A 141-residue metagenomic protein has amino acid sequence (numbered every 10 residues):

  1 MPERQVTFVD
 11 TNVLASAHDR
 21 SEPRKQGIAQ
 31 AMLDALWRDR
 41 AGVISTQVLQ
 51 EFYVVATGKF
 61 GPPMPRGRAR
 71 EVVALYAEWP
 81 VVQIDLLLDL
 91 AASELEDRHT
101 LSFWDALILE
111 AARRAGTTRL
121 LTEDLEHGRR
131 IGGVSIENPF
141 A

Functional and structural regions predicted by a protein language model:
M1-I44, K59-G67, E71: Short, well-structured N-terminal submotif of metal-dependent ribonuclease cores
M1-V6, L109-A141: Acidic, PIN/NYN-like endoribonuclease modules and their adjacent C-terminal/linker elements
N12-L14, H18, Q47, Y53 (+1 more regions): Anionic group-transfer/hydrolysis microenvironments
A17, A35-D39, V55-K59, L75-P80 (+1 more regions): Alpha-helix C-capping/helix-to-loop hinge sites
V43, V82, E137: General small-molecule cofactor/ligand-binding pocket signal
T46-Q50, R70-R98: Acidic catalytic patch
